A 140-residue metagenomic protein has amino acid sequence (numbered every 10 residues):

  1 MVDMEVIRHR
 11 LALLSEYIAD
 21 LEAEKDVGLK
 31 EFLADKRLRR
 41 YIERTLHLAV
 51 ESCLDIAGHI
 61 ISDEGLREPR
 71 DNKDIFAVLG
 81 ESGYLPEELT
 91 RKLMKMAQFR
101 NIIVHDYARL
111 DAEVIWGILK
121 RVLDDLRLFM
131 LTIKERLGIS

Functional and structural regions predicted by a protein language model:
M1-S140: Solvent-exposed interaction patches of small proteins and small membrane subunits
